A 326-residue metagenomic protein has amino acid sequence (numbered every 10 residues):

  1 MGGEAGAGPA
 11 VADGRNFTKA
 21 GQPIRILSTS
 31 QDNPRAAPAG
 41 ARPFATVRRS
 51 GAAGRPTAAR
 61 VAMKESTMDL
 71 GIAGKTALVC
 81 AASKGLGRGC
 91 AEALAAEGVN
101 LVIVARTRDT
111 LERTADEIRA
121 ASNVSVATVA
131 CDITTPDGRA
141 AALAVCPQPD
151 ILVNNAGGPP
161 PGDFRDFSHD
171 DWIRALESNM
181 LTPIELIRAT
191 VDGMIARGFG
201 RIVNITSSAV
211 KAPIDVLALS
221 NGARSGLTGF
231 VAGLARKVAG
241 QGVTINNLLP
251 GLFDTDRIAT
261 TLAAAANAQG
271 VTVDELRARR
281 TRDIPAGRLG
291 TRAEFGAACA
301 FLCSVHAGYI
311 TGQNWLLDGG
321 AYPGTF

Functional and structural regions predicted by a protein language model:
T76, S83-G85: Conserved glycine-rich cofactor-binding loop
V99-R113: Conserved glycine-rich Rossmann-like NAD(P)H-binding loop of the short-chain dehydrogenase/reductase
D163-R165, D171-L176, I202, R280: Substrate-binding pocket helix/loop in short-chain dehydrogenase/reductase
D192, R236-K237, G308: Alpha-helical segment proximal to the catalytic Tyr-Lys
V203-G226, V231-G240, L252-F253: Catalytic loop of short-chain dehydrogenase/reductase
A212, A300, T311-F326: Short C-terminal tail/terminal secondary-structure segment of NAD(P)H-dependent dehydrogenase/reductase domains
A239, T244, I310-G312: Short, small/polar-rich loop/turn modules that mediate ligand/substrate recognition or access, typified
